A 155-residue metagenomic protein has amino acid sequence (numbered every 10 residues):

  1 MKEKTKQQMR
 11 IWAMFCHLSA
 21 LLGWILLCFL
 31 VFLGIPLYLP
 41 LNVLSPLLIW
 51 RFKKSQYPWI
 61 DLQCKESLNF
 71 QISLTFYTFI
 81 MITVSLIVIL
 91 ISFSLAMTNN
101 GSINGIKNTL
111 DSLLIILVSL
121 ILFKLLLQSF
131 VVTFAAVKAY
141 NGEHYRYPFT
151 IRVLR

Functional and structural regions predicted by a protein language model:
M1-R155: Alpha-helical membrane insertion/targeting regions
